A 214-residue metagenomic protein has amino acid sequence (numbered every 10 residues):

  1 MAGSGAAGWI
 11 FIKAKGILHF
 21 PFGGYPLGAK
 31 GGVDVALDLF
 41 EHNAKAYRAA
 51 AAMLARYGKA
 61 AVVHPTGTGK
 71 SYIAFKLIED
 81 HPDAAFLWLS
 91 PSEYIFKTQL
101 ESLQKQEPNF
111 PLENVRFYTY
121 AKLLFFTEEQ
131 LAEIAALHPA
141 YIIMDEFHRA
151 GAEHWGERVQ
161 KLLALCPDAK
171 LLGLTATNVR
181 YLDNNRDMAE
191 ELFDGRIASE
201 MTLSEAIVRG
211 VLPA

Functional and structural regions predicted by a protein language model:
G32-A60: Conserved pre-motif I regulatory segment
Y57-K76: Walker A/P-loop
I73, A84-L103: Conserved Walker A/P-loop ATP-binding site and its immediately adjacent core in helicase/helicase-like ATPase domains
K97-T98, L103-L131: Inter-Walker segment of RecA-like/P-loop motor cores
Q99, T127, F147-V159: Conserved ATPase-coupling elements of RecA-like P-loop NTPase cores
E128-A140: Short basic/glycine-enriched coil/helix segment immediately N-terminal to the Walker B
A152-L212: Post-DEXD/H (motif II) to motif III coupling segment of the RecA-like Helicase ATP-binding lobe
